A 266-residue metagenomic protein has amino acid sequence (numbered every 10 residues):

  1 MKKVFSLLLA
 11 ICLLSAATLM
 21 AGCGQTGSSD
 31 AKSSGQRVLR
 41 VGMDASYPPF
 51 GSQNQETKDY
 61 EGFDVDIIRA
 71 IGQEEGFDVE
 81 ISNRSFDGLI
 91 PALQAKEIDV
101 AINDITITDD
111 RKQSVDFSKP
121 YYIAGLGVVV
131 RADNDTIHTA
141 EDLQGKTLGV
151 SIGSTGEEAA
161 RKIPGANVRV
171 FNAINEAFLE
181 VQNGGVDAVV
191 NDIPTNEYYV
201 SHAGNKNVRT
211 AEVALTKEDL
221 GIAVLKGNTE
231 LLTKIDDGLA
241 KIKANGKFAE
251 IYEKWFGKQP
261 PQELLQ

Functional and structural regions predicted by a protein language model:
M1-V38, Q262-Q266: Short, low-complexity disordered leader/linker segments with a strong preference for bacterial N-terminal type II
G24, V65-E74, N134, T147 (+2 more regions): Extended ligand-binding regions for polar small-molecule ligands
Q25-S29, T155-F171, N207-E212, D237-Q266: Ligand-binding clefts/hinges and TM-proximal coupling segments of bilobed small-molecule sensing domains
A31-D104: Extracytoplasmic small-molecule ligand-binding "clamshell" domains of the periplasmic binding protein/Venus flytrap
A45, I123-V130, I193, E197-D236 (+1 more regions): Periplasmic-binding protein-like
D66, E80-A92, D135, I152-T155 (+2 more regions): Short helix-initiation/N-cap motifs at beta->coil->alpha
F77, D87-G88, I105-I107, K119-V168: A conserved helix-loop-strand patch within extracytoplasmic ligand-binding domains of the periplasmic binding
N103-Q113, A159-R161, Q182, D187-K217: A ligand-binding cleft/hinge motif common to bilobed small-molecule-binding domains
